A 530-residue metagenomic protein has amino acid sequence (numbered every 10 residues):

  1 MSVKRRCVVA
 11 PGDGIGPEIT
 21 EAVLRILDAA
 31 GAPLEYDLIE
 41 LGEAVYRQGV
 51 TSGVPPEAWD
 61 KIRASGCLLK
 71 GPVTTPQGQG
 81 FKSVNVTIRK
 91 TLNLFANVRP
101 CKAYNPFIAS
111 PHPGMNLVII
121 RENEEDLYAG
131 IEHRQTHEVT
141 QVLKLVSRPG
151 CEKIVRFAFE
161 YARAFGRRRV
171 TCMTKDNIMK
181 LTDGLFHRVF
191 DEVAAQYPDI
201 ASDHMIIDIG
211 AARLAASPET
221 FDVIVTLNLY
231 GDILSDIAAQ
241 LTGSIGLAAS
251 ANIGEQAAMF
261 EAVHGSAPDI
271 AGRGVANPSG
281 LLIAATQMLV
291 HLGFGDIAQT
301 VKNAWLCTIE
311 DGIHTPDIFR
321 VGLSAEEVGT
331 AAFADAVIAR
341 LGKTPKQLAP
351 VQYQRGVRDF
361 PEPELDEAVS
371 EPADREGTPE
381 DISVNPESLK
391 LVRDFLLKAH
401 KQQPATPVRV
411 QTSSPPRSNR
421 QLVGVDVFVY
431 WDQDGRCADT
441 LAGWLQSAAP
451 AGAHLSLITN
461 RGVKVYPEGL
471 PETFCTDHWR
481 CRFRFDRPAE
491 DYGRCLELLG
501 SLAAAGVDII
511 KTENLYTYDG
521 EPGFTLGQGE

Functional and structural regions predicted by a protein language model:
V8-G31, T136-I207: Glycine-rich phosphate/diphosphate-binding loop of Rossmann-like nucleotide-binding domains
D13-G16, G66, I120, A158 (+4 more regions): Buried hydrophobic positions in well-ordered alpha/beta secondary-structure cores of metabolic enzymes
P33-P55, A212-L214: N-terminal beta-loop-helix "entrance" segment that forms/cooperates in small-molecule cofactor or anionic ligand
E35-L38, F165-T174, Y197-M205, F294-K302 (+3 more regions): Flexible, glycine/charged-enriched surface loops at secondary-structure junctions
V45-R47, A215-T300, C307-G312: Glycine-rich phosphate/nucleotide-binding loop
Y46-Q141, L229-G231: N-terminal glycine-rich phosphate/adenylate-binding segment common to multiple enzyme folds
G130-I131, V139-C172, D176-M179, T308-Q352: Glycine-rich phosphate/pyrophosphate-binding loop and the adjoining helix
G342-E530: C-terminal non-catalytic interaction/assembly regions of soluble proteins
